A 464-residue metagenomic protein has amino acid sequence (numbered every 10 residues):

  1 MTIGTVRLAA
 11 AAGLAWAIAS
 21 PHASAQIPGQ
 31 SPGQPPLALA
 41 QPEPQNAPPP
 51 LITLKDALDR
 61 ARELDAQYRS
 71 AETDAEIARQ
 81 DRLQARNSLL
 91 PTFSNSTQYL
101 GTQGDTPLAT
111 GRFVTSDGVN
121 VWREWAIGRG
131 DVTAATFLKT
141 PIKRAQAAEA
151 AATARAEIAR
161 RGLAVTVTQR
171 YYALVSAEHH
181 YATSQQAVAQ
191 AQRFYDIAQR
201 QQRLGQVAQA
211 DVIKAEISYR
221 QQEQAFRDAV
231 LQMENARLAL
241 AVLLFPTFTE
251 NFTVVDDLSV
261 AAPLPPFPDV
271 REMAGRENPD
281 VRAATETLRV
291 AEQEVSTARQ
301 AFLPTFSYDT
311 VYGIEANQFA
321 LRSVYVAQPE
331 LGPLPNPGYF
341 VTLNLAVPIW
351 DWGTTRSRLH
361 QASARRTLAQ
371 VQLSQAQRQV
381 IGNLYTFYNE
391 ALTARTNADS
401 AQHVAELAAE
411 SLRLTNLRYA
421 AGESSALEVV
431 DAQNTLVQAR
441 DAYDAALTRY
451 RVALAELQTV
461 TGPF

Functional and structural regions predicted by a protein language model:
T2, A156-G275, E390, A394 (+2 more regions): Periplasmic alpha-helical coiled-coil/stalk elements that build and connect Gram-negative outer-membrane
I3-L8, S24-I27, Q34, N46 (+3 more regions): Acidic, low-complexity, intrinsically disordered peripheral segments
A9-S20: Bacterial N-terminal signal peptides
A25-Q98, G104-D105, T140, Q146 (+3 more regions): Bacterial Sec-pathway N-terminal export signals of envelope proteins
L39-P50, S96-V132, V254-F267, S296 (+2 more regions): Small/polar, glycine/serine/threonine/aspartate-rich low-complexity segments that form flexible
L58-R62, D211, E216, P246-P333: Amphipathic alpha-helical coiled-coil scaffold segments and their short linker/junction regions
D59-R69, E76-T92, A126-R144, A154-R161 (+7 more regions): A glycine-/polar-enriched beta->alpha junction
Q221-F248, H403-P463: Short segments within alpha-helical structural elements
